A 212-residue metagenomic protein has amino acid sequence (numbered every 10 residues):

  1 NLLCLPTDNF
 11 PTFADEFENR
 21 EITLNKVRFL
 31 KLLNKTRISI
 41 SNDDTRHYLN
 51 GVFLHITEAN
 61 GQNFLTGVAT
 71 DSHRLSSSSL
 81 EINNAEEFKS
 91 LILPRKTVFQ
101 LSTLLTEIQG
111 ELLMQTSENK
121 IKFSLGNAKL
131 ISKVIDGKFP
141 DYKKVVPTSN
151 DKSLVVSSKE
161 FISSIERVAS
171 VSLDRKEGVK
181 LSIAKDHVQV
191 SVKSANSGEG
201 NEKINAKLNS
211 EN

Functional and structural regions predicted by a protein language model:
N1-N212: Structural preference for solvent-exposed beta-strand-turn elements and adjacent flexible terminal/loop segments within
